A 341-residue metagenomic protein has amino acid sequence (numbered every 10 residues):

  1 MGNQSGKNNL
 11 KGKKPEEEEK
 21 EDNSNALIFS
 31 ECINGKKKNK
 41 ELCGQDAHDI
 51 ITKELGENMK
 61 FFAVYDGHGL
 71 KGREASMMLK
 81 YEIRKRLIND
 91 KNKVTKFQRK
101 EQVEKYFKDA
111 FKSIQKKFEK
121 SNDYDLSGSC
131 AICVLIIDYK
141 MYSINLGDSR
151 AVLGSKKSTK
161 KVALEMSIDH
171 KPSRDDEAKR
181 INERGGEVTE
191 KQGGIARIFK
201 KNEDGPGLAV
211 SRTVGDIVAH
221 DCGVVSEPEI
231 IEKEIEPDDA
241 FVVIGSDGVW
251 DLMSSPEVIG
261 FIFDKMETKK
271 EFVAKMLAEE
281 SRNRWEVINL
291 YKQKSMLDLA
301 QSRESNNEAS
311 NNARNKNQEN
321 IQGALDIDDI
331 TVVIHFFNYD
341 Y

Functional and structural regions predicted by a protein language model:
M1-Y341: PP2C/PPM-type serine/threonine phosphatase catalytic domain
